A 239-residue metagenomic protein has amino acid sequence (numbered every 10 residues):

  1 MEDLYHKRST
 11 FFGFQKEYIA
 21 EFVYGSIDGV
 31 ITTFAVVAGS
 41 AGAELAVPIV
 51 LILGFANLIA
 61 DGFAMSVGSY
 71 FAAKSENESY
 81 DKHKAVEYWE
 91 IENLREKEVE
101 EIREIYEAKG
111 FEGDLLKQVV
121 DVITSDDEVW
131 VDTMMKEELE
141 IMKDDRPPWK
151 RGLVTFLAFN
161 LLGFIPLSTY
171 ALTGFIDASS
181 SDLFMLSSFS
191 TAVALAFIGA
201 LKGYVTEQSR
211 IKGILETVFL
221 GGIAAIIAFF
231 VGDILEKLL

Functional and structural regions predicted by a protein language model:
M1-A72: Internal alpha-helical transmembrane segments
M1-F14, E76-F156: Cytosol/matrix-facing amphipathic helices and coiled-coil assembly/linker segments of eukaryotic membrane proteins
Y18-V37, M142-S168: Transmembrane alpha-helical segments and their cytosolic interface motifs in multi-pass membrane proteins
D28, V67, Y106, L116 (+3 more regions): Residue-level signature of catalytic and energy-coupling elements of molecular machines, predominantly ATP/GTP-dependent
L162-G163, E216-F229: Small-residue-rich segments of transmembrane alpha-helices in multi-pass membrane proteins, especially helix faces
S181-V193: Structural signature of hydrophobic alpha-helical transmembrane segments
F197-G222: Interfacial loop-to-transmembrane junctions
F229-L239: Juxtamembrane boundary at the C-terminal end of a transmembrane helix
